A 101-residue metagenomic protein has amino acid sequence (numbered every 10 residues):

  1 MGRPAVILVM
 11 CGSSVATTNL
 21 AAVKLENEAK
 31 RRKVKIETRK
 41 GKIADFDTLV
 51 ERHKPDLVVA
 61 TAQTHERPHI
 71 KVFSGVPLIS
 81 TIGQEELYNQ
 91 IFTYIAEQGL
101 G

Functional and structural regions predicted by a protein language model:
G2-I43: Conserved active-site segments centered on acidic
S13-V15, Q63-H65, L78: Short glycine-rich anion-binding loops that position phosphate/pyrophosphate groups of nucleotides and phosphorylated
A44, V58-H65: Short, polar loop motifs at secondary-structure junctions
A44-L49, G83: Short acidic active-site motifs
K54-P55: Proline-aspartate-enriched helix->loop->beta-strand connector
R67-P68, I82: Glycine/Thr-rich phosphate-binding loops of Rossmann-like dinucleotide-binding domains
F73-G101: Ser/Thr/Gly-rich flexible loops in soluble cytosolic domains mediating phosphotransfer, phosphorylation
